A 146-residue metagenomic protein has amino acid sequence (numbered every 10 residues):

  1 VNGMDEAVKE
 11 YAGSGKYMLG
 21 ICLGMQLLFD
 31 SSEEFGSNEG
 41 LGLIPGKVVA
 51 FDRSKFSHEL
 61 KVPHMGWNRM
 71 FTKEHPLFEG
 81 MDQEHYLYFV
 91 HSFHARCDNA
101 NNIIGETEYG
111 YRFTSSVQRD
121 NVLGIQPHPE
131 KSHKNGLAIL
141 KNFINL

Functional and structural regions predicted by a protein language model:
V1-G66: Cysteine-nucleophile active-site neighborhood
K9-G13, K47-L146: Amide-donor transfer/coupling interface in amidating biosynthetic enzymes
